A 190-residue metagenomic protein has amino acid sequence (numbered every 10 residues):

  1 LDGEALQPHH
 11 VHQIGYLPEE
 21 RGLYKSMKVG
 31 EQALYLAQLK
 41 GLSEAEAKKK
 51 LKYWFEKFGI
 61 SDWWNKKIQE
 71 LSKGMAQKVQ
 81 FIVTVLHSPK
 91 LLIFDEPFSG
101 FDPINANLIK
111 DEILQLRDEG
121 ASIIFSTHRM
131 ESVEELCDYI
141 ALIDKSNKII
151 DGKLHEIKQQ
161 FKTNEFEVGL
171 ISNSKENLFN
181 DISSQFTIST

Functional and structural regions predicted by a protein language model:
L34, Q38, A45-W63: Conserved ABC ATPase "signature" region
K67-L71: Conserved ABC ATPase signature
F81: Hydrophobic anchor residue at the start of the ABC signature
L92-E96, F101: Catalytic Walker B motif of ABC-type/P-loop ATPase nucleotide-binding domains
P103-N105: Helix N-cap at the start of a conserved alpha-helix in ABC-type nucleotide-binding domains
K110-T190: ABC transporter nucleotide-binding domain
